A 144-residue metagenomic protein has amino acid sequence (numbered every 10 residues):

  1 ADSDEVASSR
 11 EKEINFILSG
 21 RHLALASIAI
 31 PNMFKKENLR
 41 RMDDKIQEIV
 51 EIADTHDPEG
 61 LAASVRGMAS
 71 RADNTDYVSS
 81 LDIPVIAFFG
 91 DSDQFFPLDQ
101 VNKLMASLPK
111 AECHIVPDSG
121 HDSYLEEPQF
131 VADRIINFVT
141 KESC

Functional and structural regions predicted by a protein language model:
D2-S8, G20-S80: Conserved alpha/beta-hydrolase catalytic His-Asp/Glu region
A29, V65, L104, V131 (+2 more regions): Hydrophobic "lid"/C-terminal helical patch of Rossmann-like NAD(P)-dependent dehydrogenase/epimerase domains
N32, I86-F88, H114: Conserved hydrophobic packing residues within short motifs/helices of P-loop NTPase cores of ABC-family ATPases
H56, F96-D99, E126: Residue-level signal for the nucleotide or nucleotide-sugar donor/cofactor binding architecture
L81, A87-F89, D93: Short beta-strand/loop motif that positions the catalytic acidic residue of the alpha/beta-hydrolase fold
I83, P97-A106: Short alpha-helix in the alpha/beta-hydrolase fold that links the catalytic acid
D91-Q94, D118-G120: Acidic beta-to-alpha connecting loop that harbors the catalytic carboxylate
A111-C144: Catalytic active-site module of serine/aspartate enzymes centered on a nucleophile-bearing elbow/loop
